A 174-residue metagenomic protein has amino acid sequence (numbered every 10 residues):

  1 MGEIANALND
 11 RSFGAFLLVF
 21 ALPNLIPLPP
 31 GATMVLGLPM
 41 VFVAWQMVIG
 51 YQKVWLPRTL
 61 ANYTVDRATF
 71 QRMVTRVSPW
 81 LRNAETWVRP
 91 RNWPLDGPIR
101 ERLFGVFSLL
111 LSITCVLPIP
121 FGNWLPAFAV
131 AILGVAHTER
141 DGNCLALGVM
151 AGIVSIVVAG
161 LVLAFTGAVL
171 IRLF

Functional and structural regions predicted by a protein language model:
M1-I4, D66-R91, L170: Hydrophobic alpha-helical segments of integral membrane proteins, encompassing both true transmembrane helices
I4-L22, P98-I113: Small-residue-enriched transmembrane helix starts and helix-helix packing motifs in multi-pass inner-membrane proteins
G14-F16, F20-V41, V116-V130: Transmembrane helix boundary and interhelical junction motifs in multipass membrane proteins
P27-T64: Hydrophobic alpha-helical membrane-embedded segments
P39, Q46, P126-G142: Interfacial segments of multi-pass membrane proteins
T75-P126: Alpha-helical transmembrane segments of helical membrane proteins, especially in multi-pass transport, channel
V135-I156: Interfacial loop-to-transmembrane junctions
A159-F174: Juxtamembrane boundary at the C-terminal end of a transmembrane helix
